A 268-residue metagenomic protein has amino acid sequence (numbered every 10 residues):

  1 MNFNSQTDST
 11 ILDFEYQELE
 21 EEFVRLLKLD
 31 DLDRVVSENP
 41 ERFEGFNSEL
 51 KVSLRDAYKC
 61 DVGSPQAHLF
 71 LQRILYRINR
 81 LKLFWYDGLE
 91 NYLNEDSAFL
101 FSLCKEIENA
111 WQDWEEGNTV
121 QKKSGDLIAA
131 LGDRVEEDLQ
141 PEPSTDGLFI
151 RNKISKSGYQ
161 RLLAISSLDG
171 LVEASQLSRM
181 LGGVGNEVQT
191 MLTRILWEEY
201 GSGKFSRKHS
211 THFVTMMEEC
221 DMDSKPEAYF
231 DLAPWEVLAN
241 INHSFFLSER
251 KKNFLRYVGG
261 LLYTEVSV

Functional and structural regions predicted by a protein language model:
M1-V268: Non-heme di-metal
